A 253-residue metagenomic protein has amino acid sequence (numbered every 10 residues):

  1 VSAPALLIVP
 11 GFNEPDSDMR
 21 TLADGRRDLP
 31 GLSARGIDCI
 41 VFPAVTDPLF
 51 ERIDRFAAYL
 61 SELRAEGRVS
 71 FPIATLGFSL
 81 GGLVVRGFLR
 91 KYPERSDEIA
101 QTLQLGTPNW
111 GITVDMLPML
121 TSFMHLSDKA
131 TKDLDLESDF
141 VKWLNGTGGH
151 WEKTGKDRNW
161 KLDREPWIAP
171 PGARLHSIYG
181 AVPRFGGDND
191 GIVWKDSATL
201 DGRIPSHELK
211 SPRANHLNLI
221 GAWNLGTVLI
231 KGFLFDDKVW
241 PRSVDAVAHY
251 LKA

Functional and structural regions predicted by a protein language model:
S2-I73: Active-site catalytic motif of lipid deacylating hydrolases and related acyltransferases
L7, I40, A74, Q101-L103 (+1 more regions): A structural signal for isolated positions on well-ordered beta-strands in alpha/beta enzyme cores
L7-P10, F78-S79, G106, D190: The conserved beta1-alpha1 loop
E14, D47, G81, W110 (+1 more regions): Surface-exposed, flexible loop/turn segments at secondary-structure boundaries
D16-S17, V85, I112: Conserved protein kinase catalytic core
A57-A58, L89-A253: Helical cap/lid subdomain of alpha/beta-hydrolase-fold lipid enzymes that gates access to the catalytic pocket
G77-G81, V85: Gly/Ala-rich beta-loop-alpha elbow adjacent to hydrolase catalytic centers
